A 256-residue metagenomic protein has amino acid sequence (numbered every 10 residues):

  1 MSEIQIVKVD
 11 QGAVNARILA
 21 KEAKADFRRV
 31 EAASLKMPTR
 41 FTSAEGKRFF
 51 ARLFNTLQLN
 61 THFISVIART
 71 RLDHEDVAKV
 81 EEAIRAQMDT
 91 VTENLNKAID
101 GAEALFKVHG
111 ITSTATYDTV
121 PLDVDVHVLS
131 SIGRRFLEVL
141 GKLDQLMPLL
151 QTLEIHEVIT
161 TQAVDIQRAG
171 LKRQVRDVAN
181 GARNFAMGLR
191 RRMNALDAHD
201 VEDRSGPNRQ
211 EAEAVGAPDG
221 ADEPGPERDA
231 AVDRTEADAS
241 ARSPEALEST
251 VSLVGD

Functional and structural regions predicted by a protein language model:
M1-R134, E138-V139, Q145, T152 (+1 more regions): Polar/charged low-complexity regulatory segments
V158-I159: Conserved hydrophobic residue
A163-R168: Short hydrophobic alpha-helical segments that form membrane-spanning helices or hydrophobic packing faces of helical
